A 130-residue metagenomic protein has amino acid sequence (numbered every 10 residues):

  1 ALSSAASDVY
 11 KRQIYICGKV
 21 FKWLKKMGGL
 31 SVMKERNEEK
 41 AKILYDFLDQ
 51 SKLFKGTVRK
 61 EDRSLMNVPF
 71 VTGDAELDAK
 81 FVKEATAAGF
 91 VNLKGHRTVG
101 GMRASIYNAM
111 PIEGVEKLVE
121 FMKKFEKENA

Functional and structural regions predicted by a protein language model:
A1-A6, Y10: Single conserved hydrophobic/aromatic residue that forms the stacking wall/gate of nucleotide- or nucleobase-binding
I14-K22, K42-Y45, A79-V82, E116-V119: Predominant activation on well-ordered alpha-helical scaffold segments within soluble catalytic domains
K22-T57, K83: Conserved PLP-dependent catalytic core of the aminotransferase class-I/II
K25, P69-V71, I106: Short, well-ordered beta-strand elements within core beta-sheets of diverse protein domains
L53-T57, G89-G95: A short linear hydrophobic-aromatic micro-motif
F54-A85: Conserved PLP-binding catalytic core of the aspartate aminotransferase-like
K80, A87, H96-A130: PLP-dependent enzyme catalytic core of the Aspartate aminotransferase-like
